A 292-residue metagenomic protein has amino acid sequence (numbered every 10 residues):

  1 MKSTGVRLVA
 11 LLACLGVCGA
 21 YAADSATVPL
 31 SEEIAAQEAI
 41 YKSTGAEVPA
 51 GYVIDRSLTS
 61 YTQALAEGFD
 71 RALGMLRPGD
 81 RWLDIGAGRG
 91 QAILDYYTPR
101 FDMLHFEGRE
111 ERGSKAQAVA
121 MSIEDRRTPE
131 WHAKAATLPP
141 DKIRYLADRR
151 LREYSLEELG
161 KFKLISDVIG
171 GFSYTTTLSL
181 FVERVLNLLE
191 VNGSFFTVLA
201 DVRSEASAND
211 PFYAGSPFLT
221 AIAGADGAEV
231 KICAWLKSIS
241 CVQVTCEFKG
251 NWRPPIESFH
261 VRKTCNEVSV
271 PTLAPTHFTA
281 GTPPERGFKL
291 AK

Functional and structural regions predicted by a protein language model:
S25-P78: Class I SAM-dependent methyltransferase Rossmann-like catalytic core, especially the SAM/SAH-binding loop
L83, A87-R152: Class I SAM-dependent methyltransferase SAM/SAH-binding core
E153-L164: A short acidic, Gly/Pro-enriched loop at the edge of an enzyme's catalytic core that lines a small-molecule cofactor
D167-G170: A short beta-strand submotif of the Rossmann-like class I SAM-dependent methyltransferase core that lines
F172-V185: A short, conserved alpha-helix within the catalytic core of class I
N192-R203: Conserved beta-strand signature within the Rossmann-like core of class I S-adenosyl-L-methionine
N209-T245: Conserved Class I S-adenosyl-L-methionine
I239-K292: Core SAM-dependent methyltransferase catalytic element
